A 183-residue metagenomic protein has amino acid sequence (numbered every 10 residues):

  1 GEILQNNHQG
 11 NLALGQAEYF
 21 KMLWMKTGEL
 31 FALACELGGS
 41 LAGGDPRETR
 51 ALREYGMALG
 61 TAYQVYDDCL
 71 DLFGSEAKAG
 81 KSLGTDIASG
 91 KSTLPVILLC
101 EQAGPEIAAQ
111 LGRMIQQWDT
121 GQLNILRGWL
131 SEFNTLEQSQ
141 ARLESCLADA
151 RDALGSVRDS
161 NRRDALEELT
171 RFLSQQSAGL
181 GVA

Functional and structural regions predicted by a protein language model:
G1-A183: All-alpha prenyltransferase/terpene-synthase fold signal
